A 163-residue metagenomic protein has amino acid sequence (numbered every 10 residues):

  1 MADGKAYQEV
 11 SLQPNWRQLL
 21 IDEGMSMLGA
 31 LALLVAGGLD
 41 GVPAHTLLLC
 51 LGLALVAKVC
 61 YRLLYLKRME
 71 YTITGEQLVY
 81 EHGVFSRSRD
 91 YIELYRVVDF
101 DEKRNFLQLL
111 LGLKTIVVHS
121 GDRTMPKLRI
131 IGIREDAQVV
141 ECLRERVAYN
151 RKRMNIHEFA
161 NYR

Functional and structural regions predicted by a protein language model:
M1-R163: N-terminal basic, Ser/Thr-rich segments that initiate or prime the first beta/alpha elements at protein or domain
